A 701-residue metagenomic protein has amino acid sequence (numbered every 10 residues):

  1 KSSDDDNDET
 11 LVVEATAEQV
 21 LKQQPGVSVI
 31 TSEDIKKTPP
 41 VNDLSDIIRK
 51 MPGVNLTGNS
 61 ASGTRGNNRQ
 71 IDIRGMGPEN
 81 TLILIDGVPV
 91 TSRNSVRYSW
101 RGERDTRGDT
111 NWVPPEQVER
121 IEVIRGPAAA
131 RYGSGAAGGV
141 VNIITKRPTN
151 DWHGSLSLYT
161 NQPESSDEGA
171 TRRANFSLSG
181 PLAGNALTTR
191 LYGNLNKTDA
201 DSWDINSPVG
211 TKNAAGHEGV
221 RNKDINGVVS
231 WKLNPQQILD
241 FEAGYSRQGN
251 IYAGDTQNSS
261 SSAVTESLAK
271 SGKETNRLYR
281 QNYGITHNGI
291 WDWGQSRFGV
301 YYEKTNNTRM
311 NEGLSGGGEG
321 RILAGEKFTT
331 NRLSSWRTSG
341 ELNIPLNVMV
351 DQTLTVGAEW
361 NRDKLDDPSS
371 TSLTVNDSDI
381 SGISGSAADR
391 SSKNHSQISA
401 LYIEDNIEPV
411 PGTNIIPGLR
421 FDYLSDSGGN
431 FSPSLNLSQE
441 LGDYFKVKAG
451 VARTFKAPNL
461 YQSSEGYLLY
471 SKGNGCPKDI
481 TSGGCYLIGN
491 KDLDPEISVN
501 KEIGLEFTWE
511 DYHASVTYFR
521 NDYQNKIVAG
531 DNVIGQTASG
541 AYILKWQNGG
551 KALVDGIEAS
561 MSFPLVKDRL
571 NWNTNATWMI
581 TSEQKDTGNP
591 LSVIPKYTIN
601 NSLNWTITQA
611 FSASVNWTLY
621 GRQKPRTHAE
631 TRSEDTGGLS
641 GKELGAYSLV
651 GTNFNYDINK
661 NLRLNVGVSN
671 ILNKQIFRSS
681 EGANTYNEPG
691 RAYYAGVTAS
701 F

Functional and structural regions predicted by a protein language model:
K1-K37, P78, D86: Short, acidic, small-residue-rich periplasmic hinge/interaction motif at the N-terminus of Gram-negative outer-membrane
L44-I47, R69-D72, L84-D86, G108-N111 (+3 more regions): N-terminal periplasmic accessory domains that precede and gate Gram-negative outer-membrane beta-barrel machines
S45-S92: Extracytoplasmic beta-strand/coil segments of soluble accessory domains associated with Gram-negative outer-membrane
P89-R125: Short acidic/polar hinge/loop motifs at secondary-structure boundaries that mediate gating or recognition
T91-V96, Q524, A529, L619-T631 (+1 more regions): C-terminal beta-signal and adjacent terminal beta-strands/loops of Gram-negative outer-membrane beta-barrel proteins
T149-K270: Periplasmic-side early beta-strands and strand-to-turn transitions of outer-membrane beta-barrels
S157, E408-I415, Y518-Y523, I534 (+3 more regions): Gram-negative outer-membrane beta-barrel transporters
G325, T329, S335-I344, R390 (+8 more regions): Outer membrane beta-barrel strand-and-loop segments of large Gram-negative receptors, especially TonB-dependent
